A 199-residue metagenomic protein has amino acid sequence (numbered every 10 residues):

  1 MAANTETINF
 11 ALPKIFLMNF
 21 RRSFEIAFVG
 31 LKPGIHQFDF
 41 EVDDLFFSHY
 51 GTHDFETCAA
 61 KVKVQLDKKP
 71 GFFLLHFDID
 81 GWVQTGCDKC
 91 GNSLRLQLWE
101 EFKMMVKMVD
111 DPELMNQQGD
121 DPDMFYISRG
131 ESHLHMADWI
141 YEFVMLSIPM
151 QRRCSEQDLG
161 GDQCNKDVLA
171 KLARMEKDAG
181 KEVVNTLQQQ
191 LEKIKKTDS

Functional and structural regions predicted by a protein language model:
M1-A27, P33, A59, M108-S199: Charge-rich, low-complexity linker and terminal segments
N4-G86: A positional/architectural concept
C90: Conformational-control "hinges and anchors"
L94: Cys/His-rich microdomains that often coordinate metals
Q97-E100: Short Cys/His-rich "knuckle" micro-motifs
K103-K107: Short beta-strand edge segments in extracellular beta-sheet folds
